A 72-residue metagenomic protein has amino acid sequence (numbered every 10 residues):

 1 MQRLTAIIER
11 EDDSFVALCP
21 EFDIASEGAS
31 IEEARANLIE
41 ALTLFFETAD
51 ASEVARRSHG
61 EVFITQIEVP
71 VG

Functional and structural regions predicted by a protein language model:
M1-R3, E32, A36-G72: Short, charged, surface-exposed hinge/linker loops at domain edges that act as mobile lids or interdomain connectors
I7-C19: Short aromatic-glycine-(Arg/Gly/Cys) micro-motifs in beta-strand/loop hairpins
R10, E21, V69-V71: Non-catalytic surface loops within mature trypsin-like serine protease
V16-L18, E27, A36: Short acidic, gly/pro-rich beta-turn/loop elements at beta-sheet edges and active-site/ligand-binding grooves
F22-I31: A short, exposed loop/beta-hairpin motif centered on an aromatic-Gly-Thr core
